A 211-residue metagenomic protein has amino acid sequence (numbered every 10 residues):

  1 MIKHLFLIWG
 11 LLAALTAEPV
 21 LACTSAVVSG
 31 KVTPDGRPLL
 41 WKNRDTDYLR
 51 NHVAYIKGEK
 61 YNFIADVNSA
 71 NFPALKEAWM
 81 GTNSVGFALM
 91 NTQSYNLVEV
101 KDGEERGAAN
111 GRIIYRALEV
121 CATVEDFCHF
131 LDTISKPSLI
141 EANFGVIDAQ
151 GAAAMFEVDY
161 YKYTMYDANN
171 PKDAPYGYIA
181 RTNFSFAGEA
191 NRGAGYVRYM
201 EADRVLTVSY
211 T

Functional and structural regions predicted by a protein language model:
M1-L5: Positively charged n-region of N-terminal signal peptides that target proteins for export
I8-T16: Bacterial N-terminal signal peptides
E18-A22: Sec/Tat signal peptide C-region and signal peptidase I cleavage site
T24-K76, M80-G81, V85, N91-Y115 (+2 more regions): C-terminal, well-structured catalytic/ligand-binding subdomain of enzymes
R112-C121, E125: A gly/proline- and charged-residue-enriched helix-loop-helix capping module
V124-S135: Short, well-structured alpha-helical segments that form the helix of a local strand-helix-strand
K136-A142: Short arginine-rich
